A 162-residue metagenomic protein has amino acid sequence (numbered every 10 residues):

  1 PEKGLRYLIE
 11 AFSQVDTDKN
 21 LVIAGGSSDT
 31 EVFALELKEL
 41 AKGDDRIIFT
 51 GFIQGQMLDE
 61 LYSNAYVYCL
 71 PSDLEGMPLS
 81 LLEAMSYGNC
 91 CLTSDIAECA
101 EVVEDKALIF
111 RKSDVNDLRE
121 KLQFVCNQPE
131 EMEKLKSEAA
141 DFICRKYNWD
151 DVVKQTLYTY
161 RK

Functional and structural regions predicted by a protein language model:
P1-Q14, V32: A conserved mid-protein helix/loop that constitutes part of the nucleotide-sugar donor-binding site
N20-R46, M57: Short, structured helix-loop element that forms part of the nucleotide-activated donor/catalytic region
F52-I53, E60-A65: Short alpha-helical donor nucleotide-sugar binding micro-motif in glycosyltransferases
Y68-C69: A short hydrophobic beta-strand element within the catalytic core of glycosyltransferases that build diverse glycans
D73: Aromatic "clamp/platform" in nucleotide-sugar-dependent glycosyltransferases that forms part of the donor/acceptor
C90-T93: Short hydrophobic beta-strand element within catalytic cores of glycosyltransferases and related nucleotide-activated
L108-V115, F124-P129: Conserved acidic donor-binding segment of nucleotide-sugar-dependent glycosyltransferases
E130-R161: A charged, aromatic-enriched C-terminal amphipathic alpha-helix characteristic of glycosyltransferases across folds
